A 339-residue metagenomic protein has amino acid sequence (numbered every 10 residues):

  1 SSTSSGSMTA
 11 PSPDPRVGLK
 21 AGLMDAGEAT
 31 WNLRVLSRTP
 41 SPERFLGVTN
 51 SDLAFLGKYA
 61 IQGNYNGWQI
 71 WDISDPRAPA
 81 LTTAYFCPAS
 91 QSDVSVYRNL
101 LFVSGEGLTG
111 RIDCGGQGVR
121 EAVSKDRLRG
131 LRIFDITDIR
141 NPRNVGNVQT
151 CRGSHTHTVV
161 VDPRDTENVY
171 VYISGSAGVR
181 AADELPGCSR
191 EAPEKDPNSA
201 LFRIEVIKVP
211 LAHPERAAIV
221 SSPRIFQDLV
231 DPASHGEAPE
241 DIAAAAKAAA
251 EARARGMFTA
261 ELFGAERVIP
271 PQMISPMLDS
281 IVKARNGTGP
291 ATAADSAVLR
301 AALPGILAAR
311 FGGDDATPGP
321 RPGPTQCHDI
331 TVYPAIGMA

Functional and structural regions predicted by a protein language model:
S1-A339: Feature marking well-ordered beta-strand scaffolds used for ligand recognition
